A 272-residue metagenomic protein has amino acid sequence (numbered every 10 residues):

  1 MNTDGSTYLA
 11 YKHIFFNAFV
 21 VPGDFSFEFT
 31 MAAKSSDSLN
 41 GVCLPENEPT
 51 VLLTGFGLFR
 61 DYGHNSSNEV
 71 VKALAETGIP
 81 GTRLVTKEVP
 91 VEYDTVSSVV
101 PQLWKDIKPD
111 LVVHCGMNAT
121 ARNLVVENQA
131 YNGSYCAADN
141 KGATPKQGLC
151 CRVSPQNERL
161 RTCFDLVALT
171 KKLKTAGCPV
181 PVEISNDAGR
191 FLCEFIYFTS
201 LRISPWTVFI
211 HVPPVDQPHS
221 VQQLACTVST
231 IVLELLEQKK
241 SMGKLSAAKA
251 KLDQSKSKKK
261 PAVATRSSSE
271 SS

Functional and structural regions predicted by a protein language model:
N2-G5, Y11, G23-R190, L201-S204 (+1 more regions): N-terminal catalytic or cofactor-binding beta/alpha core of small enzyme domains
I14, V20-V21: Short hydrophobic transmembrane-like helices used for membrane targeting/insertion
F16-N17, F27: Generic short amphipathic/hydrophobic targeting helices enriched at N-termini, encompassing Sec-type signal peptides
L192-E194: Active-site glycine-rich loop that binds ribose-phosphate moieties when present
T207, H211-D216: An accessory alpha-helical subdomain
